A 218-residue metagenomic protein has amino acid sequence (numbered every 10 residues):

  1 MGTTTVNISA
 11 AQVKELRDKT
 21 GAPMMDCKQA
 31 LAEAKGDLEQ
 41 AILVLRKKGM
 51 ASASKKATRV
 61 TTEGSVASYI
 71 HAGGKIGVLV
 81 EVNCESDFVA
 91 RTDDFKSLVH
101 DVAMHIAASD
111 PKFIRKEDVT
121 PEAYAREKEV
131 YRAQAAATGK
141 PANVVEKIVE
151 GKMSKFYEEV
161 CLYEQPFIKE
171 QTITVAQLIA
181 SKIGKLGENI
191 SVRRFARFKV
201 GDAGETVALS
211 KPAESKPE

Functional and structural regions predicted by a protein language model:
G2-E218: N-terminal assembly/interaction segments in proteins that build large macromolecular machines
